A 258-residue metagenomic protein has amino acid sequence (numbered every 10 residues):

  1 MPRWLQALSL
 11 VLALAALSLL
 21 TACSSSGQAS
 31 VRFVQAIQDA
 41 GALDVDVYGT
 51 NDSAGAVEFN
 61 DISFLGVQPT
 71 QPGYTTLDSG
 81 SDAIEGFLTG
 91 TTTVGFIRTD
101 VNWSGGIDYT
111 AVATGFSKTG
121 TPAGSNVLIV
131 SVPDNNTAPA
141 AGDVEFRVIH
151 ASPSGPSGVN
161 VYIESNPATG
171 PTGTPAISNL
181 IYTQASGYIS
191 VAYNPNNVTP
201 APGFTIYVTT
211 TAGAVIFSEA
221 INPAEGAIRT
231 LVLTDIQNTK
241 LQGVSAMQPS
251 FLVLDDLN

Functional and structural regions predicted by a protein language model:
M1-L10: Bacterial N-terminal signal peptides that target proteins for export
L10-L17: Hydrophobic helical h-region of N-terminal Sec-dependent signal peptides in bacterial secretory/periplasmic proteins
S18-A22: C-terminal motif of bacterial Sec signal peptides marking the signal peptidase cleavage site
C23-N258: Intrinsically disordered, low-complexity polar regions and short flexible loop motifs
